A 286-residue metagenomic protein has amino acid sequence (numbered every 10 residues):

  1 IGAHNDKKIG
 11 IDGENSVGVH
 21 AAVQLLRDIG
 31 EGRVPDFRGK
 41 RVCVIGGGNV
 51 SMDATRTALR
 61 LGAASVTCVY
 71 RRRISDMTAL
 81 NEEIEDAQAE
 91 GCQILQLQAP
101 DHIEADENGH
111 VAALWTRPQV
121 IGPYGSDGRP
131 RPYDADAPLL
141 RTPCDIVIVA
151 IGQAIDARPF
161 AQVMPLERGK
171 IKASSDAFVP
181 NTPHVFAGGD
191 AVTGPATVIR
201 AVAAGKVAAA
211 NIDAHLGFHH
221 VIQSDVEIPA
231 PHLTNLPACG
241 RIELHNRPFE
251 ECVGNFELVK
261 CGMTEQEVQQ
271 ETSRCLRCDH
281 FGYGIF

Functional and structural regions predicted by a protein language model:
I1-D28, E265, Q269, S273-I285: Glycine/serine-rich phosphate-binding loop and adjoining beta1-alpha1 elements at the start of nucleotide-handling
I1-G2, C43-I45, C144-G152, V268: Short hydrophobic core segments
E14-A22, L26-I29, T78-D106, A113-Q119 (+1 more regions): N-terminal glycine-rich dinucleotide-binding loop that anchors FAD/FMN and/or NAD(P) in oxidoreductases
N15-G39, E107, Y124-P195, N235: FAD-site-proximal beta/loop scaffold in flavoenzymes
I29, T55-H102, H220-L233: Rossmann-like dinucleotide-binding cores of NAD(P)H-dependent redox enzymes
R33-A63: Rossmann-like NAD(P)H-binding beta-loop-alpha module
A99-A105, H110, V120, V207 (+1 more regions): Mid-to-C-terminal Rossmann-like scaffold of FAD/NAD(P)H-dependent oxidoreductases
G188-I222: A conserved FAD-binding loop/helix module that cradles the flavin
